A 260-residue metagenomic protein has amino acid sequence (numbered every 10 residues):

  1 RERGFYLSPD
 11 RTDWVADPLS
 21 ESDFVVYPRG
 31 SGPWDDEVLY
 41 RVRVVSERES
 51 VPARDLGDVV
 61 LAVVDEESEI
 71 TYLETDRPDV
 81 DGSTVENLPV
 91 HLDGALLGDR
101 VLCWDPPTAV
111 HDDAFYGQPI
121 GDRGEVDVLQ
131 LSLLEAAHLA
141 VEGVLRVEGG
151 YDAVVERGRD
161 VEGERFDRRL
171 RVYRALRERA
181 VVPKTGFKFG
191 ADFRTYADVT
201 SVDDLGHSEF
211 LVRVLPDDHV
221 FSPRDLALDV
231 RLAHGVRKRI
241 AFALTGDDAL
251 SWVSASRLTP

Functional and structural regions predicted by a protein language model:
R1-P260: Long Lys/Arg-rich low-complexity intrinsically disordered regions in nucleic-acid-associated proteins
